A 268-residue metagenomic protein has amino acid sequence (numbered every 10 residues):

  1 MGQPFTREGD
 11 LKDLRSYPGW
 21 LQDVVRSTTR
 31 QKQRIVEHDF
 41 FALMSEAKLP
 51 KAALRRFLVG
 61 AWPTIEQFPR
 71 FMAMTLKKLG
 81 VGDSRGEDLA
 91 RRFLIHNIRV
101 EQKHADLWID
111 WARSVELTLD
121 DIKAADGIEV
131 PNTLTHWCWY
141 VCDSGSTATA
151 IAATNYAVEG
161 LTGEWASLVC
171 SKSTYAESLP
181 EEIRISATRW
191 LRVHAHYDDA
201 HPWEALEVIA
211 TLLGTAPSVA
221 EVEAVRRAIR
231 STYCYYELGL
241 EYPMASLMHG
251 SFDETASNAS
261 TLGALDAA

Functional and structural regions predicted by a protein language model:
G2-A268: Non-heme di-metal
